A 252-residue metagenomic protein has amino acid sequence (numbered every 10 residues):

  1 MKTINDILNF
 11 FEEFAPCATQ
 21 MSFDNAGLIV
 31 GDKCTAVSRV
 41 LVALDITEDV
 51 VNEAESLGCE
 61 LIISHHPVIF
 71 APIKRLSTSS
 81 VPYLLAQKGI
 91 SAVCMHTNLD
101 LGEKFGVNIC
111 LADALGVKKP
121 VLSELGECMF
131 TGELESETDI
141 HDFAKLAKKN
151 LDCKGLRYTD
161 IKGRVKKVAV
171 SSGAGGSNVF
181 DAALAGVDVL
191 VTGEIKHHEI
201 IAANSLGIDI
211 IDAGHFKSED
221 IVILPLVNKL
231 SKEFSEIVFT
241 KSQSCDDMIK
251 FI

Functional and structural regions predicted by a protein language model:
M1-I252: Active-site catalytic microenvironments in core metabolic enzymes, especially phosphate/sugar-handling
